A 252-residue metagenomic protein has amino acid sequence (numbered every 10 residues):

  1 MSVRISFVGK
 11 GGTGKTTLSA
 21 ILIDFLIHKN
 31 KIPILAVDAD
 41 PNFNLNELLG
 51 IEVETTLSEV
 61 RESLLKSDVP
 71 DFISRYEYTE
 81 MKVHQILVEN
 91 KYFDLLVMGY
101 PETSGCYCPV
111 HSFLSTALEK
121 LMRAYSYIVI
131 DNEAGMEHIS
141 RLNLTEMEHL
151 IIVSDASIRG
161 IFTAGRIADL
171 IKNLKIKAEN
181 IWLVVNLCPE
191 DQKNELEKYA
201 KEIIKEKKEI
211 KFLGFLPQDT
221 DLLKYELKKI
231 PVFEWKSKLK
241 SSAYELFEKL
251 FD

Functional and structural regions predicted by a protein language model:
R4-P41: Walker A/P-loop phosphate-binding motif and the immediately C-terminal alpha-helix
H28-N90: N-terminal phosphate/diphosphate-binding loop that engages ATP/GTP or pyrophosphate donors across diverse enzyme folds
P41-N42, P101-T103, A134-G135, S157-R159 (+2 more regions): Conserved nucleotide-binding/hydrolysis micro-motifs of P-loop NTPases
T79-E89, D94-N132: Cytosolic-facing regulatory segments adjacent to core modules
K120-A124, I139-I158: Inter-motif core of Ras-like GTPase G domains
E133, M147-G165, E190-Q192: Conserved Switch II/interswitch segment of TRAFAC-class P-loop GTPases
K172-D252: C-terminal lobe/tail of nucleotide-utilizing enzymes
